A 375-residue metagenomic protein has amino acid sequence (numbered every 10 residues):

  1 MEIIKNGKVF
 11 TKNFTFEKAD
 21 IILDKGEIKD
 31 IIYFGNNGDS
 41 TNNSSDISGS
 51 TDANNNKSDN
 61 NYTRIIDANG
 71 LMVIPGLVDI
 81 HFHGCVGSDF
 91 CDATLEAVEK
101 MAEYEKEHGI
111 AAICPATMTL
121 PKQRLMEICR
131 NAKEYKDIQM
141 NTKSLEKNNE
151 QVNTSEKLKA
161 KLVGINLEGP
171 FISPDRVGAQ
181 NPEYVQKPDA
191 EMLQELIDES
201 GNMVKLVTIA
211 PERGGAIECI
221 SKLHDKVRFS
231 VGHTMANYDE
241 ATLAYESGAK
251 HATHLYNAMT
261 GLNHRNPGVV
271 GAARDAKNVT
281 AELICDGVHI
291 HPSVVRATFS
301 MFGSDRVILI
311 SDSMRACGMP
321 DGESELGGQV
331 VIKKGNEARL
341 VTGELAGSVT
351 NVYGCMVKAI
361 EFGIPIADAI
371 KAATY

Functional and structural regions predicted by a protein language model:
M1-S40, S44, D52: N-terminal metal-binding scaffold of metallo-dependent hydrolase/deaminase domains
G35-T63, D137-K159: Intrinsically disordered, low-complexity terminal tails and inter-domain linkers enriched for S/T/G/P/D/E
G38, D59-I74, D198: Active-site metal-binding motif and surrounding structural segment of the metallo-beta-lactamase
L71-M72, I80, F90-A160, Y184-E199: Alpha-helical scaffold segments that flank or form the walls of functional sites
H83, E99-N131, A160-S173, S200-E212 (+4 more regions): Divalent metal-dependent hydrolysis catalytic cores, especially in the metallo-beta-lactamase
Y104-C114, S173-G201, Y245, A249-L255 (+2 more regions): Active-site gating loops and adjacent loop-to-helix segments of metal-dependent hydrolytic enzymes
D198-M319: Active-site core of metal-dependent hydrolases
G271-A281, G287, F299-S311, C317-Y375: His/Asp/Glu-enriched, well-ordered alpha-helical/loop segment that forms or immediately abuts the divalent-metal
